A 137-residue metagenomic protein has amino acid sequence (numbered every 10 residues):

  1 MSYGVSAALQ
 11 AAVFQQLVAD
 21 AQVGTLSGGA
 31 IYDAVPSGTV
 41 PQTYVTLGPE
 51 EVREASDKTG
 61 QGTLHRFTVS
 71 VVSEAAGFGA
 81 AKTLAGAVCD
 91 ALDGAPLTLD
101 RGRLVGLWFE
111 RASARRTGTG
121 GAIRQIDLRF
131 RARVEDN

Functional and structural regions predicted by a protein language model:
M1-D57, A95-R101: Small/polar-rich, solvent-exposed N-terminal microdomains that initiate assembly or binding
V5, L9, A80, A122: Conserved acidic
V23, V40, D90-N137: Acidic-leaning, charged glycine-interspersed low-complexity segments
R53-T59, R116-T119: Short beta-strand/turn micro-motifs at beta-sheet edges
S56, A76-F78, E135-N137: Intrinsically disordered, low-complexity acidic/polar segments
Q61-A75, R124-V134: Oligomerization/assembly interface segments of phage tail-like spikes and tubes
V72-G94: Mid-chain, well-packed structural core segment of small domains
